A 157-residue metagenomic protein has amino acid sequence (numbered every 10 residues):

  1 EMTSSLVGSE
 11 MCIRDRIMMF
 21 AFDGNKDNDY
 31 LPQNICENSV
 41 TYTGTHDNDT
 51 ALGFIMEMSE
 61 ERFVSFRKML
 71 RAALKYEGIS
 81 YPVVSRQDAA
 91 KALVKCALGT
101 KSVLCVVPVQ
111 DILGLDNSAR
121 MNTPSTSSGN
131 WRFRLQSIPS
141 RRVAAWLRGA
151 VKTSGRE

Functional and structural regions predicted by a protein language model:
E1-I13: Single conserved hydrophobic/aromatic residue that forms the stacking wall/gate of nucleotide- or nucleobase-binding
S9, D29-V40, I55-M58, M121-P124 (+1 more regions): Short, surface-exposed amphipathic charged segments that create phosphate/polyanion-binding patches used for binding
I13-G24: Acidic, His- and aromatic-enriched active-site or binding-groove loops in soluble protein domains that engage sugars
R14-R16, N38-T41, V103-V106: Beta-sheet entry/capping signal
F22-N25, D47-D49, V103, D111-G114 (+1 more regions): Short, solvent-exposed loop/turn segments at secondary-structure junctions
D27-Y30, L52-S59, D116-R120, A144-L147: Short conserved micro-motifs at the rims of enzyme active sites and ligand-binding pockets
H46, W131: Conserved, mostly hydrophobic/aromatic
M69-V107, L113: A glycine-rich beta-turn/hairpin centered on an aromatic-Pro dipeptide
